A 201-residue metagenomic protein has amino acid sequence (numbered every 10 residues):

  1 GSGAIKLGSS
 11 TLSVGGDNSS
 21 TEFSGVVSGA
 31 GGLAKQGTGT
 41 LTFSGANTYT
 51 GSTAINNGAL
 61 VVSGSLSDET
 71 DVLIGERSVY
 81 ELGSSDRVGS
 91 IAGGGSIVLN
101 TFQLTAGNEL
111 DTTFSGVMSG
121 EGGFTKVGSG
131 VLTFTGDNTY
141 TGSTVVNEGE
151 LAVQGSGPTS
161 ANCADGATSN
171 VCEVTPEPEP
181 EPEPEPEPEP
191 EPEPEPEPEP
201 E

Functional and structural regions predicted by a protein language model:
G1-L7, S20-S24, S28-G29, T42-G95 (+3 more regions): Surface-exposed loop/turn positions within long extracellular repeat scaffolds, especially the passenger domains
G15-D17: Extended, charged amphipathic alpha-helical "stalk" segments
T38-G39, G130: Solvent-exposed, low-complexity segments and loops of surface/extracellular structural proteins
C172-E201: Ser/Thr/Gly/Pro-rich low-complexity, disordered linker/stalk segments of secreted and cell-surface proteins
